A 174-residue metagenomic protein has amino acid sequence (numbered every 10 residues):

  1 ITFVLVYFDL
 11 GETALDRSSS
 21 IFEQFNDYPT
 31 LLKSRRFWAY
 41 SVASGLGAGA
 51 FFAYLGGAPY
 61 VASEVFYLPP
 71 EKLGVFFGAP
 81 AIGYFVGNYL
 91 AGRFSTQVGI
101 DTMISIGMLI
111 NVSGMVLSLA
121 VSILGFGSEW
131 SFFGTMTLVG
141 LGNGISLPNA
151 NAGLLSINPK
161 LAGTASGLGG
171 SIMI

Functional and structural regions predicted by a protein language model:
T2-D16: C-terminal membrane-cytosol helix-exit motif in multi-pass small-molecule transporters
K33-A53, T137-L141: Pair of pore-lining "gating" transmembrane helices in MFS-fold secondary transporters
G56-K72: Short amphipathic helix-loop junctions that connect adjacent transmembrane helices in Major Facilitator Superfamily/SLC
P70-G78, G167: Small-residue hotspots at the loop-to-helix junctions and early N-terminal turns of transmembrane alpha-helices
A81-I82, I174: Short hydrophobic/small-residue motifs within alpha-helical transmembrane segments of multi-pass transporter-like
G87-T102: Helix-to-loop junctions at the C-terminal end of transmembrane segments in multipass secondary transporters
D101-N149: C-terminal transmembrane helical hairpin of 12-TM major facilitator-type secondary transporters
N151-I174: A late C-terminal transmembrane helix in Major Facilitator Superfamily
